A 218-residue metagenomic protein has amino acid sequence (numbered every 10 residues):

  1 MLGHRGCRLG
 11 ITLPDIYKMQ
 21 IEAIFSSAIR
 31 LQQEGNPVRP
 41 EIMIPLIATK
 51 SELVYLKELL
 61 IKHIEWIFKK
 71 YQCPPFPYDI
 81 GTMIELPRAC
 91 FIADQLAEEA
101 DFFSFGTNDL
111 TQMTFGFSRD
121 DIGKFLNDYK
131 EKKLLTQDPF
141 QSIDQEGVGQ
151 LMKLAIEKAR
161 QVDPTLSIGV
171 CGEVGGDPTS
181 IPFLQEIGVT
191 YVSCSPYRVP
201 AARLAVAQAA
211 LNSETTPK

Functional and structural regions predicted by a protein language model:
M1-K218: Conserved alpha/beta-domain cores
